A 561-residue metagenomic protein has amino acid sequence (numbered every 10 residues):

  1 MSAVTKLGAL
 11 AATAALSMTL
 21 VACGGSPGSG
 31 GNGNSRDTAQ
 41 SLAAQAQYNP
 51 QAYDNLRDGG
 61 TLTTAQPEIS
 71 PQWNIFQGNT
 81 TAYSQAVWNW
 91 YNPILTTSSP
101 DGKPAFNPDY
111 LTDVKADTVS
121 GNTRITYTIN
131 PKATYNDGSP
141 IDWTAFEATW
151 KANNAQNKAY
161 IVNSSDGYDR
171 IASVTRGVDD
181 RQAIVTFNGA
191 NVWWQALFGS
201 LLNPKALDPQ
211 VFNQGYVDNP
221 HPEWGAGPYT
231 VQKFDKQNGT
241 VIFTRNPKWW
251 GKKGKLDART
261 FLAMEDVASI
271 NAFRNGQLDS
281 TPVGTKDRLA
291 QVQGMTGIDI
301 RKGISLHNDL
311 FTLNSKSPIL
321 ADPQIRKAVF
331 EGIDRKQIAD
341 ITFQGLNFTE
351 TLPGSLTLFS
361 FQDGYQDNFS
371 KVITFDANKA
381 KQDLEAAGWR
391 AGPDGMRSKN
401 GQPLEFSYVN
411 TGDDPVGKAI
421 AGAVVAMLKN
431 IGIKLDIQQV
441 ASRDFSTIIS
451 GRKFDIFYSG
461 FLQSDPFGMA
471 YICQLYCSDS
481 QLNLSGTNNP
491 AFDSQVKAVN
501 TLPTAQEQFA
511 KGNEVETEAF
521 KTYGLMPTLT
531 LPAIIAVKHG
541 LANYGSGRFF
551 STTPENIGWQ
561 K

Functional and structural regions predicted by a protein language model:
S29-S35, Q45-Q47, I333-D367, A380 (+2 more regions): Detector for C-terminal structural segments
N55-R57, T128, V162-V211: Surface-exposed binding/hinge segments that line and control ligand-binding clefts or catalytic entry sites
G60-T118, W224-G225, S551: N-terminal lobe/hinge region of extracytoplasmic solute-binding protein
T63, I141-T149, Q182-T186, G227-P228 (+5 more regions): Alpha-helical secondary-structure segments
N89, P100-D101, G199-K253, A258 (+2 more regions): Gly/Pro-rich hinge or "lid" segments in bacterial periplasmic/extracellular proteins
D113-A159, I184, I319-A321: Aromatic- and charge-enriched surface segment that lines or borders ligand/interaction sites
K236-N238, R390-Q463: Ligand/substrate-recognition segments at binding pockets and active sites
R245-V292, K434-D436, A441: Ligand-site clamp/hinge motif
